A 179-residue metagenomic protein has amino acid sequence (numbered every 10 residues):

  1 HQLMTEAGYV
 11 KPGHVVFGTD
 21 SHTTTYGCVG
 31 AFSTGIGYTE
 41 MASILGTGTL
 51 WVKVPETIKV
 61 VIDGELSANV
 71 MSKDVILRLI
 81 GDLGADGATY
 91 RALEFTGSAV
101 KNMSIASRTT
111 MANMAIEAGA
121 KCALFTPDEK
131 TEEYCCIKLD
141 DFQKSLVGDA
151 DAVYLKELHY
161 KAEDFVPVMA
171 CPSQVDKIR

Functional and structural regions predicted by a protein language model:
H1-R179: Fe-S-dependent hydro-lyases/dehydratases of central metabolism
